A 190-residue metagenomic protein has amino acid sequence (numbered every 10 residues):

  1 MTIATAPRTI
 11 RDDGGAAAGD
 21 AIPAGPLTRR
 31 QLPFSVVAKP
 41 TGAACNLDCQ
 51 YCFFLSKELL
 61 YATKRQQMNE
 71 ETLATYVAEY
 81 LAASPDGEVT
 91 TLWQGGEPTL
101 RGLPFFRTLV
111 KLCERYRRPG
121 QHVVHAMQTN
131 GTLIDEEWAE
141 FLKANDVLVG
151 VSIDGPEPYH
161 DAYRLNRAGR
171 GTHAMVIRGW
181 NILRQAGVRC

Functional and structural regions predicted by a protein language model:
M1-P26: Radical SAM enzyme core and accessory elements
G19-E140, N145: Conserved alpha-helical substructure of the radical SAM core
N46, T91, V147, A174-C190: Conserved C-terminal portion of the radical SAM core fold that forms the substrate/S-adenosylmethionine-binding
E58-L59, G96-L100, G131-E136, L148-R170 (+1 more regions): Conserved radical SAM core fold
M68, T72, S152, A168 (+1 more regions): Short acidic-hydrophobic sequence patches enriched in Asp/Glu that either
V110, E114, D161, N181-R184: Class I S-adenosyl-L-methionine
L133, W138-F141, G171-N181: Short secondary-structure transition/capping segments
